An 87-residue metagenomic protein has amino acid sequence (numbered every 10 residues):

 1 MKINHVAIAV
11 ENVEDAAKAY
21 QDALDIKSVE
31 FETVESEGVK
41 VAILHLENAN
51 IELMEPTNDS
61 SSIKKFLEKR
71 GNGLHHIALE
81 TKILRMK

Functional and structural regions predicted by a protein language model:
K2, T33, G38, S62-F66 (+1 more regions): Residue-level preference for alpha-helix termini and adjacent loops
I3, A17-Y20, L44, I51-M54 (+2 more regions): Short, structured motif recognition centered on aromatic/hydrophobic residues
I8-N50, M86-K87: Core segments of cupin and vicinal oxygen chelate
V10-E14, K18, N58, K69-K87: Vicinal oxygen chelate
S28, V34, E52-K65: Intrinsic, low-complexity N-terminal interaction/targeting segments
